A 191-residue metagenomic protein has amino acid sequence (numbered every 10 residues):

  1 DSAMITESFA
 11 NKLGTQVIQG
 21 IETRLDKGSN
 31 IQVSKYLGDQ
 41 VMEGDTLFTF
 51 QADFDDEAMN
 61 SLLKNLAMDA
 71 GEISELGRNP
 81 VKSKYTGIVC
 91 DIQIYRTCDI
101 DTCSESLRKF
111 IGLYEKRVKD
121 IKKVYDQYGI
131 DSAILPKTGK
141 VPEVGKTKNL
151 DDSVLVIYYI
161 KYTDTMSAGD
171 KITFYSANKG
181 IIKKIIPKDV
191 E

Functional and structural regions predicted by a protein language model:
D1-E191: Intrinsically disordered, low-complexity regulatory segments
